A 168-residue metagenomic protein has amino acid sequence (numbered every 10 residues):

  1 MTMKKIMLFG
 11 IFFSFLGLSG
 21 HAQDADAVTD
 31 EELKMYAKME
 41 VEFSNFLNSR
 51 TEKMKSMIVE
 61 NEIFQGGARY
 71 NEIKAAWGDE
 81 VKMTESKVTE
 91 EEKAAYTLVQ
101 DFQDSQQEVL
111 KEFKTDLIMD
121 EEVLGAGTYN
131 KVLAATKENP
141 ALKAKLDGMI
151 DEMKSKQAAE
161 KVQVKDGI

Functional and structural regions predicted by a protein language model:
T2-K5, L16-D24: Sec/Tat signal peptide C-region and signal peptidase I cleavage site
I6-I11: Sec-dependent signal peptide hydrophobic core
Q23-A68, A159-I168: Immediate post-signal-peptide N-terminus of mature secreted/exported proteins
M39-N45, T97-S105, K114-M119, V132-T136: Second-shell loop/turn segments in exported
M57-N61, E92-V99, M153-E160: Short alpha-helical linear motifs
Q65-D104: Mid-chain, structured segments of secreted extracytoplasmic proteins
G67-V81, E108-I168: Amphipathic, charged alpha-helical segments and their helix-to-coil junctions in extracytoplasmic/peripheral assemblies
